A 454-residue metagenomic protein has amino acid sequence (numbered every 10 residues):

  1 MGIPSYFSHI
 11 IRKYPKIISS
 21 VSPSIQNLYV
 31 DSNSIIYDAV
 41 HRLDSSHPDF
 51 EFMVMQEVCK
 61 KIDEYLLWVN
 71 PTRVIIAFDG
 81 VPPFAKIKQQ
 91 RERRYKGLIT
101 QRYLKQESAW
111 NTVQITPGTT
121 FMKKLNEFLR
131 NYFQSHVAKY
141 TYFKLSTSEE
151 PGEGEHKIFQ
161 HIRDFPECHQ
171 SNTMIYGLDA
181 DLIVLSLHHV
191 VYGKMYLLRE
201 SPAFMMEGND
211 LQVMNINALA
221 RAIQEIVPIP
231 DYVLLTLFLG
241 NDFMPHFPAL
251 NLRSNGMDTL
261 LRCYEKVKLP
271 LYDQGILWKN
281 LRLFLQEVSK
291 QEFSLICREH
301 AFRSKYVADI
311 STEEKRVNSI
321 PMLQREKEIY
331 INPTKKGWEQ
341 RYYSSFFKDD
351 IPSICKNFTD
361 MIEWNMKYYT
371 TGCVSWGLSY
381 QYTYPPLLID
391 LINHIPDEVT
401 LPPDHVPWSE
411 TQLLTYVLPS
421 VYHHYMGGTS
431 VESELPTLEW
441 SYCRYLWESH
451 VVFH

Functional and structural regions predicted by a protein language model:
M1-H454: Noncatalytic, typically N-terminal accessory segments of nucleic acid-processing enzymes and closely related
